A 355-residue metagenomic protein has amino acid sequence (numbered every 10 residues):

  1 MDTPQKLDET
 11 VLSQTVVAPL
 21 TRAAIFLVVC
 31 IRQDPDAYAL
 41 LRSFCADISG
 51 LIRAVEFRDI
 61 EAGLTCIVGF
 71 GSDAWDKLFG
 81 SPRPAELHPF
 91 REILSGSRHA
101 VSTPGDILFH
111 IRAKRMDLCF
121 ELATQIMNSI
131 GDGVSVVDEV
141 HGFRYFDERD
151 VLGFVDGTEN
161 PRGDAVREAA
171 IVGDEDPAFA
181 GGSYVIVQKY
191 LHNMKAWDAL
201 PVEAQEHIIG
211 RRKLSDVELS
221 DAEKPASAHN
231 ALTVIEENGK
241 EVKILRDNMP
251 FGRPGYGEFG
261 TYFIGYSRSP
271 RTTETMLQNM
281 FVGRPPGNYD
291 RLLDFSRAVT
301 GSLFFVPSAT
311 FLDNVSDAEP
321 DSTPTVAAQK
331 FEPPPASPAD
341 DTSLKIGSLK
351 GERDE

Functional and structural regions predicted by a protein language model:
D2-G347, D354: Long, histidine/aromatic-enriched segments associated with O2/redox biology
